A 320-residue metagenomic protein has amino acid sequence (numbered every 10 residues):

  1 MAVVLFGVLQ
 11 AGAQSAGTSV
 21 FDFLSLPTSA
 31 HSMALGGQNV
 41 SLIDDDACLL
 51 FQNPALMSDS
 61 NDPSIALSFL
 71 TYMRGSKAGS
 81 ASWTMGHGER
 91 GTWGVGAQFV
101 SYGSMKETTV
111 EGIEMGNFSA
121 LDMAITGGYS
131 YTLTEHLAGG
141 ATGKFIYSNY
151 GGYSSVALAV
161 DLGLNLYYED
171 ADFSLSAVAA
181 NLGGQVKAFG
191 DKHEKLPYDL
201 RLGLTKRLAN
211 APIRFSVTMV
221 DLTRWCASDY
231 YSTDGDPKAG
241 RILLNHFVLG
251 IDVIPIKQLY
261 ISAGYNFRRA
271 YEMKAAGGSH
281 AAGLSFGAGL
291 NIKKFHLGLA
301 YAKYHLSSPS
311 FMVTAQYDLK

Functional and structural regions predicted by a protein language model:
M1-V3: Sec-dependent signal peptide recognition, specifically the positively charged N-region followed immediately by
V8-A13: Sec/Tat signal peptide C-region and signal peptidase I cleavage site
Q14-K320: Subset of outer-membrane beta-barrel
